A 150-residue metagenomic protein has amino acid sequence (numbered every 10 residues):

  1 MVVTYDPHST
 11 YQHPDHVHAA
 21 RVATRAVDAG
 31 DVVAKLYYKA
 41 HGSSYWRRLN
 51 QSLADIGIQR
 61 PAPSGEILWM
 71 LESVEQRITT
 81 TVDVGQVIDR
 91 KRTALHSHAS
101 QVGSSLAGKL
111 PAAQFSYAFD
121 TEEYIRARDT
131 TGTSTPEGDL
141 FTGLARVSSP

Functional and structural regions predicted by a protein language model:
M1-P150: Metal-dependent de-N-acetylase/amidase catalytic core
